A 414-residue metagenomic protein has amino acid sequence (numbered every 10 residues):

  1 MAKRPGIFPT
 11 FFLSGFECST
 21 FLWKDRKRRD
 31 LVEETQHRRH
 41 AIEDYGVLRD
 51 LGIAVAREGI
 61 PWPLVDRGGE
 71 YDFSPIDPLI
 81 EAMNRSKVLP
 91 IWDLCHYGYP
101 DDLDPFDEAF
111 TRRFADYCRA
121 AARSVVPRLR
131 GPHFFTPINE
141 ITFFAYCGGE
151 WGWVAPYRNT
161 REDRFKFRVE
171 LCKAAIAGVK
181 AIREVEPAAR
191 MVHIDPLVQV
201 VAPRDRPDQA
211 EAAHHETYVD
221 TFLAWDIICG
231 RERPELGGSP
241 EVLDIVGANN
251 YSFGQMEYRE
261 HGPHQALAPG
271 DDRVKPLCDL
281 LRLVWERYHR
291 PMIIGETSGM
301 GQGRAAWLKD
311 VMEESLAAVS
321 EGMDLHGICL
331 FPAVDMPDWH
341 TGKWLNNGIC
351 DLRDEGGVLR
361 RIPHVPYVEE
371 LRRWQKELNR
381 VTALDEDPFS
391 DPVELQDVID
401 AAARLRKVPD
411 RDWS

Functional and structural regions predicted by a protein language model:
M1-R39, Y45, R49-L51, L64-S414: Non-catalytic scaffold segments within catalytic domains of secreted glycoside hydrolases
